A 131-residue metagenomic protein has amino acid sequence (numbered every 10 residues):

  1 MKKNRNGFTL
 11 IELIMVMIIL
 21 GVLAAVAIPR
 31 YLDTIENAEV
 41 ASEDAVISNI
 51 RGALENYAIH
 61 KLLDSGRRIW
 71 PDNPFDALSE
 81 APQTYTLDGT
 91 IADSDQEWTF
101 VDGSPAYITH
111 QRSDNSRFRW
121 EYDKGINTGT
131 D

Functional and structural regions predicted by a protein language model:
K2-T34: N-terminal single-pass transmembrane signal-anchor helix
D33-A38, W70: Conserved interaction-surface patches within small, structured recognition/assembly domains
A38-D64: Membrane-proximal N-terminal amphipathic helix
I47-G52, I108-Q111, G129-D131: Short, charge- and proline-biased low-complexity linear segments that act as flexible interaction/docking motifs
I59-S116: Extracellular/periplasmic head regions of type IV pilus-like filament subunits
D114-D131: Low-complexity, S/T/G/P-rich flexible repeat/linker segments used as non-globular hinges and stalks within
